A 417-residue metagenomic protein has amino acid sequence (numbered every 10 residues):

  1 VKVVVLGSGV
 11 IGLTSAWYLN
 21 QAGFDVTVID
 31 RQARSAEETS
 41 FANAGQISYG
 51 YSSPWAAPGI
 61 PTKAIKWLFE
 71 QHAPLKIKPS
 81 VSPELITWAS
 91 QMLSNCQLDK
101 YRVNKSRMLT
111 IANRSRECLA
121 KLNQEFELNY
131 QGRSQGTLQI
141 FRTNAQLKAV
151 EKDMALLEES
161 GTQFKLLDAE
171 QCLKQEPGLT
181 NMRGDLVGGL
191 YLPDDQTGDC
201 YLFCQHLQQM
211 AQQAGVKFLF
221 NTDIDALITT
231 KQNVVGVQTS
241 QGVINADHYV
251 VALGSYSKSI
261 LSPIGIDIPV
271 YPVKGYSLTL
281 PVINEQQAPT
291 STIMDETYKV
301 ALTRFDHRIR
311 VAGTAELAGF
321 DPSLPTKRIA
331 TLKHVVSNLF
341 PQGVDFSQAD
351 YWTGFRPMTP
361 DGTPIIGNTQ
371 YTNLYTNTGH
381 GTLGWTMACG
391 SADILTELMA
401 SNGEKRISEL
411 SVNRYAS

Functional and structural regions predicted by a protein language model:
K2-V28: N-terminal Rossmann-like FAD-binding beta1-loop-alpha1 element of flavoenzymes
Q21-F41: Glycine-rich FAD pyrophosphate-binding loop
S35, L166, C200, T229 (+1 more regions): C-terminal lid/capping helical subdomain adjacent to the catalytic/cofactor pocket in oxidative enzymes
N43-Y51, W55-N95, I224-T229, N233-V234 (+1 more regions): Active-site substrate-recognition segment that forms the wall of the catalytic cavity or substrate channel
A44-E170: Dinucleotide-binding Rossmann-like beta1-alpha1 core, especially the glycine-rich loop that anchors the ADP
V103-R116, Q139-A149, L190-Q209, S323-T331: Short beta-strand to alpha-helix junction loop
K148-S160, T180-D247: Helical element adjacent to the flavin cofactor pocket in flavoenzyme catalytic cores
